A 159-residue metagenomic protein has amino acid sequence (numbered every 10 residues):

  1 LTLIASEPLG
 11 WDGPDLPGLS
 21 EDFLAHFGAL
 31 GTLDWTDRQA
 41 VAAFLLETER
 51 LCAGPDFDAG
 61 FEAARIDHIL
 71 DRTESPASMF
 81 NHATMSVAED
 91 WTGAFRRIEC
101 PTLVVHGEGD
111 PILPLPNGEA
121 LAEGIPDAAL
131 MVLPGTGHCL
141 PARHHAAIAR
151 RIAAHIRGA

Functional and structural regions predicted by a protein language model:
T2-D34: Flexible "cap/lid" loop of the alpha/beta hydrolase fold
E21-G93, C100, A120: Alpha/beta-hydrolase
R96, E123-G124: Solvent-exposed polar/charged
I98, V104-H106: Short beta-strand/loop motif that positions the catalytic acidic residue of the alpha/beta-hydrolase fold
E99-C100, D127: Active-site acidic short loop of glycosyltransferases
P111-N117: Conserved alpha/beta-hydrolase "acid-adjacent" motif
D127-A159: Catalytic active-site module of serine/aspartate enzymes centered on a nucleophile-bearing elbow/loop
